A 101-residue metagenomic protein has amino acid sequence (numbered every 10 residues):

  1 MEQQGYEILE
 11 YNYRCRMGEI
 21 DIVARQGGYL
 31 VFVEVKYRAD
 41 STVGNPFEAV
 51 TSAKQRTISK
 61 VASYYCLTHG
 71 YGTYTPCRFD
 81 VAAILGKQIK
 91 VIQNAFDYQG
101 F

Functional and structural regions predicted by a protein language model:
M1, I58, F79: Residue-level signal for inorganic ion chemistry
E2, V33-V35, I92: Alpha-helical transmembrane bundles and membrane-interface segments of multipass inner-membrane proteins
E2-Q4, N45-E48, Y98-Q99: Solvent-exposed, charged helical/coil patches that constitute nucleic-acid or partner-interaction surfaces
Q3-R16: A short acidic/basic microdomain associated with nuclease active sites
C15-M17, Q26-G28, L85: A generic beta-sheet turn/junction motif
I20-G44, I58: Conserved catalytic cores of phosphodiester-cleaving nucleases, focusing on short active-site segments
T42-Y74: Mid-chain, well-packed structural core segment of small domains
T68-F101: Domain-level recognition of nuclease-like catalytic cores that cleave nucleotide substrates
